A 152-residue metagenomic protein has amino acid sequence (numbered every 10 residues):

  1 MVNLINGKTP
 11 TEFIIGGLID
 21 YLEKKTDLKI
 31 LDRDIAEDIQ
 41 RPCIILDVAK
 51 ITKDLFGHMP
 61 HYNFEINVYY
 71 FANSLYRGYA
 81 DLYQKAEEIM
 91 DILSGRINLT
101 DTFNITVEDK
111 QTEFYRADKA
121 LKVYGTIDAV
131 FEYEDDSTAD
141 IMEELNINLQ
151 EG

Functional and structural regions predicted by a protein language model:
M1-L31, K50-G152: Charged, amphipathic alpha-helical segments and their flanking helix caps
L31-Q40: Short acidic low-complexity segments
Q40-A49: A short, hydrophobic beta-strand-centered structural micro-motif
